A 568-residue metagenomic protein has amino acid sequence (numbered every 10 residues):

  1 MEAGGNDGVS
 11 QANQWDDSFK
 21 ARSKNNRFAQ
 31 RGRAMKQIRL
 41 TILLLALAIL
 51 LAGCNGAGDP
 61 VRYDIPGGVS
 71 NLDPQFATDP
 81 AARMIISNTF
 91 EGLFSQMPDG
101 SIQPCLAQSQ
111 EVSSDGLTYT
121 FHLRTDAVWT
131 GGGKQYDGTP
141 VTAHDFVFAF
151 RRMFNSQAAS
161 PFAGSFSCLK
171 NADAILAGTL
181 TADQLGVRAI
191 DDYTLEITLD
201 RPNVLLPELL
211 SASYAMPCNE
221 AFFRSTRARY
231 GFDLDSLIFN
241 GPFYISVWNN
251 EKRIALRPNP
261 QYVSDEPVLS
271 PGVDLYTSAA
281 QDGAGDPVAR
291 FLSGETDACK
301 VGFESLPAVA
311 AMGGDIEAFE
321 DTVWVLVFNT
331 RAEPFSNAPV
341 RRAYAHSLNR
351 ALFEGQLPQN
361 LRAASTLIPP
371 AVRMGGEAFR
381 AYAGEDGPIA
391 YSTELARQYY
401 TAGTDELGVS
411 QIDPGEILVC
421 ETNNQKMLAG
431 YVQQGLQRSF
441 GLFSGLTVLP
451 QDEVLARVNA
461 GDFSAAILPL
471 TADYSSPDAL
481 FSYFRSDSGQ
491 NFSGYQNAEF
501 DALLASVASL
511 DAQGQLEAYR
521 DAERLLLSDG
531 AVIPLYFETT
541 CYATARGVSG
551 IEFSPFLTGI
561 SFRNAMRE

Functional and structural regions predicted by a protein language model:
I65-S114, R124, R151, A158 (+1 more regions): N-terminal lobe/hinge region of extracytoplasmic solute-binding protein
Q108-G164, E196, P334-S336: Aromatic- and charge-enriched surface segment that lines or borders ligand/interaction sites
A143-F148, D192-T198, P271-G272, S293 (+4 more regions): Alpha-helical secondary-structure segments
A182-Q184, R188, D192-Y193, L199-V268 (+2 more regions): Gly/Pro-rich hinge or "lid" segments in bacterial periplasmic/extracellular proteins
Q261-A308: Ligand-site clamp/hinge motif
Q359-G403, N423-K426: Structural transition elements
G387-I389, L442-A456, A479-R546, E568: Extracytoplasmic/peripheral linker and loop segments enriched in polar/acidic and small residues with frequent Thr/Pro
Y542-E568: Long beta-strand-rich cores associated with HINT superfamily self-processing modules
